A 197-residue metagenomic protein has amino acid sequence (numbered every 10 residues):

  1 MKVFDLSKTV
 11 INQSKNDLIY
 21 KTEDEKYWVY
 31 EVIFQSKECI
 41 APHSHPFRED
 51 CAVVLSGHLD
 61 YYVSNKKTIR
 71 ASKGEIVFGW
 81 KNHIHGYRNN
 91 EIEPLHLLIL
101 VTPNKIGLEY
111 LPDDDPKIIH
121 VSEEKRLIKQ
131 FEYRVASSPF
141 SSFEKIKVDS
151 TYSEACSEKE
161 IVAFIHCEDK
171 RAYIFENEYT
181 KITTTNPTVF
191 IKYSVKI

Functional and structural regions predicted by a protein language model:
M1-W28, S72-K73, V77, I92 (+1 more regions): A short, N-terminal "cap"/entry segment at the start of jelly-roll beta-barrel domains of the cupin/DSBH fold
Y20-K21, V32, I40-P46, V63 (+4 more regions): Short histidine-centered beta-strand/loop micro-motifs that create catalytic or ligand/metal-coordination sites
I33-Q35, S44-Y61, L100-T102, S153-K170: Short, conserved beta-strand element in jelly-roll/cupin
N65-K81, F164-T184: Short acidic-glycine-tyrosine-enriched beta hairpin
K81-L108, E176-I197: Ligand-binding loop in jelly-roll beta-barrel domains
S137-S142, E154-V162, C167-D169, E178 (+1 more regions): Intrinsically disordered, low-complexity charged/polar segments
